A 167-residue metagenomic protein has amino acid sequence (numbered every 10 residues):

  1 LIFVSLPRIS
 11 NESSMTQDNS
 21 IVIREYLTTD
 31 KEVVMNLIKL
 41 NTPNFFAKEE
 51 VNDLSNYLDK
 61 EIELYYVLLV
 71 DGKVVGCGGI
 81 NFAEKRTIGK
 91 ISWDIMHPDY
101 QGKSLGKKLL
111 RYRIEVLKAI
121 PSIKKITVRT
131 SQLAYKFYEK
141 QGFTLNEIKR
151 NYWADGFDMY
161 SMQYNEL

Functional and structural regions predicted by a protein language model:
S20-V34: A short beta-loop-alpha structural element at the N-terminal edge of CoA-dependent acyl/N-acetyltransferase catalytic
E25, M35-E49: Helix-loop element at the rim of GNAT/NAT acetyltransferase active sites that forms part of the acceptor-substrate
N44-Y66, V70, G79: Active-site rim helix/loop that mediates acceptor-substrate recognition in acyltransferases
V67, K73-N81, I88-I95: Conserved beta-strand in the GNAT
F82-S92, Q101, I120-S122, G156-D158: A conserved beta-turn-beta hairpin within the catalytic core of GNAT-like acetyltransferases that forms part
M96, G102-E115: Conserved acetyl-CoA-binding loop-helix of GNAT-fold acetyltransferases
L117-T130: Conserved GNAT acetyl-CoA-binding A-motif
T127-R129, E139, T144-S161: Conserved catalytic-core motifs of GNAT/GCN5-like acyltransferases
